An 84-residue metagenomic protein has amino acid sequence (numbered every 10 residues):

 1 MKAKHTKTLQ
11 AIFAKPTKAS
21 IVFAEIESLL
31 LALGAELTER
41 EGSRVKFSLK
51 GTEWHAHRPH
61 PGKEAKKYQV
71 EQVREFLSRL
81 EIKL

Functional and structural regions predicted by a protein language model:
M1-L84: Basic nucleic-acid-binding interfaces
